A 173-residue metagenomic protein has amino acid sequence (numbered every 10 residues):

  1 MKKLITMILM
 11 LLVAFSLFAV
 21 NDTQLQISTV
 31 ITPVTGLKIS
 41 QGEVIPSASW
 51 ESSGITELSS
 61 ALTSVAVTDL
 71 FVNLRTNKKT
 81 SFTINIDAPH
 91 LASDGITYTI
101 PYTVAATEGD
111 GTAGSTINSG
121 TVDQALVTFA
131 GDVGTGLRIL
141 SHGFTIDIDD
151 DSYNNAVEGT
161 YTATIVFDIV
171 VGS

Functional and structural regions predicted by a protein language model:
M1-K2, N21: N-terminal hydrophobic targeting signals that begin at the initiator methionine
K2-M10: Sec-dependent signal peptide recognition, specifically the positively charged N-region followed immediately by
L4-I5, S40, G120: Residue-level detector of intrinsically disordered/flexible regions characterized by low predicted structural confidence
L11-L12, L25, G111, D150: A generic, residue-level signal for flexible/boundary positions that often mark functional hotspots
A14-S16: N-terminal signal peptide c-region/cleavage motif recognized by signal peptidases
V20-A106, T128-S173: N-terminal small/polar-rich segments of proteins
T107-T135: Extracellular beta-sheet repeat scaffolds used for adhesion and glycan interaction
